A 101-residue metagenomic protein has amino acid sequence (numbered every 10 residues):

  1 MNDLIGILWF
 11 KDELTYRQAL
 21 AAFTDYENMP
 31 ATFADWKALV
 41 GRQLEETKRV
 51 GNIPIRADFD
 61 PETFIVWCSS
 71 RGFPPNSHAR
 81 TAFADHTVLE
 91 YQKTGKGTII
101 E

Functional and structural regions predicted by a protein language model:
M1-G6, G51-I55: Generic structural motif recognizing short loop/turn segments at the entrances and edges of beta-strands
N2-Q18: Polar/charged low-complexity regulatory segments
I5, T94-K96: Feature targets compositionally biased, intrinsically disordered low-complexity regions with long contiguous runs
E13-M29, F33: Short helix/strand-capping turn motifs
A34-K93: Amphipathic protein-protein interaction modules
G97-E101: Short acidic DE-rich linear segments
